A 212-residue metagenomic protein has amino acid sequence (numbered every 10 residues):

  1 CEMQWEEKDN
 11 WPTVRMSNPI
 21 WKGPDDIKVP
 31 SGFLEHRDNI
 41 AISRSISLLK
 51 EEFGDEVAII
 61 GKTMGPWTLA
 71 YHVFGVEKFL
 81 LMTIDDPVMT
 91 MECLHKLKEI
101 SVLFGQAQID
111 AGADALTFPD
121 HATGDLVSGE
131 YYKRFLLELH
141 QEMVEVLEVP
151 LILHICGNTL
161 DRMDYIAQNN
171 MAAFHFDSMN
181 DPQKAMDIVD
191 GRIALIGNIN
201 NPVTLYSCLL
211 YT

Functional and structural regions predicted by a protein language model:
C1-D9: Glycine-rich loop at the start of a catalytic domain that most often binds anionic cofactors/ligands
W11-I46: A gly/proline- and charged-residue-enriched helix-loop-helix capping module
G32-L210: Active-site loop segments of alpha/beta catalytic cores
